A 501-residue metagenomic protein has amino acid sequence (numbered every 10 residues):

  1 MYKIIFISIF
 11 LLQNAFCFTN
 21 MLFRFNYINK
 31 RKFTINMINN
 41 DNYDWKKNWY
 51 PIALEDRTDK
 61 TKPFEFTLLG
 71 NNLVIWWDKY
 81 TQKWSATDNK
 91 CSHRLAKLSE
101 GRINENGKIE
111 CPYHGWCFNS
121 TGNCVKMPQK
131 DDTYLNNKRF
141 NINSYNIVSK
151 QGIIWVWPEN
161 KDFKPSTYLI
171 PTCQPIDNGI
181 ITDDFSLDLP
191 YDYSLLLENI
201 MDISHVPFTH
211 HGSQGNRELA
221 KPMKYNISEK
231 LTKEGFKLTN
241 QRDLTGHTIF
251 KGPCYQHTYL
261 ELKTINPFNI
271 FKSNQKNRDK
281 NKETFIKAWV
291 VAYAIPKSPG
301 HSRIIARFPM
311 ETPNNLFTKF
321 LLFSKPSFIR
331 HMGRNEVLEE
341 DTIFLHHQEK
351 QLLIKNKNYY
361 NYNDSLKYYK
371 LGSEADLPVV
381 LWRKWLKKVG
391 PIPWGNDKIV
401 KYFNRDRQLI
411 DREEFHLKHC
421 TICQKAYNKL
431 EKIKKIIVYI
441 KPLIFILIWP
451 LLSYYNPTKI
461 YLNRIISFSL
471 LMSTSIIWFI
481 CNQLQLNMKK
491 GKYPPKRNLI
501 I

Functional and structural regions predicted by a protein language model:
M1-Y27: N-terminal chloroplast transit peptides
F33-N104, L135-L169: N-terminal pre-ligand scaffold of iron-sulfur
T67-L68, W77, F118, S149 (+3 more regions): Generic beta-strand structural signal
Y80-K83, D162-I501: C-terminal catalytic domain of Rieske-type non-heme iron oxygenases
S92, P112, V125: Cys/His/Pro-rich metal-binding microdomains
R94, G115-C117: Detector for the c-type heme attachment site
G101-N106, T121-M127: Short cysteine/histidine-rich zinc-coordinating motifs and their immediately flanking basic loops
G107-Y113: Cysteine-rich micro-motifs
